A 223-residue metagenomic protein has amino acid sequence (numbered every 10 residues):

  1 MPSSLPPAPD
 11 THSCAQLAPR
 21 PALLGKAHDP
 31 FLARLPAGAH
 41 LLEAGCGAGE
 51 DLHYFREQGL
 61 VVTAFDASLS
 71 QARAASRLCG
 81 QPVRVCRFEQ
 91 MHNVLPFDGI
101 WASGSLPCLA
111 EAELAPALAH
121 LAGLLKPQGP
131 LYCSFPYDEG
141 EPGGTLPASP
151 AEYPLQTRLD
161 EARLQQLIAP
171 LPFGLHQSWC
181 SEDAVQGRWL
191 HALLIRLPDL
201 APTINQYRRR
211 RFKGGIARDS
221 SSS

Functional and structural regions predicted by a protein language model:
M1-L95, E113-P116, H120, P130-D219 (+1 more regions): Class I (Rossmann-like) S-adenosyl-L-methionine-dependent methyltransferase catalytic domain, capturing the SAM-binding
D98: Conserved acidic residues
W101: A conserved beta-strand element that flanks and buttresses the S-adenosyl-L-methionine
G104-C108: Short catalytic micro-motifs in class I SAM-dependent methyltransferases
L109-E111, L125-K126: Helix-to-beta-strand junctions that scaffold the AdoMet/dcAdoMet cofactor pocket in Class I SAM-dependent enzymes
